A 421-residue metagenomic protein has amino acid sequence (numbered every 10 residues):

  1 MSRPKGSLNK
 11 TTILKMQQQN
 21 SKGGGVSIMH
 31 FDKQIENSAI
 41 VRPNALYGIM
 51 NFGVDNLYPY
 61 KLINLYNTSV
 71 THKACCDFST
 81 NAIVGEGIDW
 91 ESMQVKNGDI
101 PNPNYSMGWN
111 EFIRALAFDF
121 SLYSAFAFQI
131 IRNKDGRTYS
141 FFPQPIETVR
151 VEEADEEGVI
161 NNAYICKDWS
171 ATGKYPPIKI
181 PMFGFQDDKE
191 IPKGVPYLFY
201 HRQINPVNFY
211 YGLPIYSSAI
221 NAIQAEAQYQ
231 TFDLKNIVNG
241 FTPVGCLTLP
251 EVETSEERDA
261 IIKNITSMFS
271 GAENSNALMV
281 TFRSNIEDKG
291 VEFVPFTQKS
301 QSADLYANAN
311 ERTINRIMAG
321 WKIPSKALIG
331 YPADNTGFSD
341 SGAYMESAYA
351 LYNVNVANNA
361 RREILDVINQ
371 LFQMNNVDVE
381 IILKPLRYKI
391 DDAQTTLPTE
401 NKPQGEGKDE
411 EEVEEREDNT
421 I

Functional and structural regions predicted by a protein language model:
R3, T12-T80, G87-I88, S92-S284 (+1 more regions): Structured, contiguous alpha/beta core segments that scaffold functional sites
A82, L116, P250, G320-W321 (+2 more regions): Generic structural signal for hydrophobic core residues of well-folded globular domains
P101-P103, N208-Y210, A219-N221, D288-V294 (+2 more regions): Short amphipathic alpha-helical segments, especially helix-boundary/capping motifs
N104-W109, N221, E253, E257 (+3 more regions): Catalytic cores of large soluble enzymes that bind and process phosphate-bearing ligands
E156-D188, E257-D340, I364-I382, I421: Long amphipathic alpha-helical segments
F293-A307, S341-I421: Activation/maturation switch segments at domain boundaries
